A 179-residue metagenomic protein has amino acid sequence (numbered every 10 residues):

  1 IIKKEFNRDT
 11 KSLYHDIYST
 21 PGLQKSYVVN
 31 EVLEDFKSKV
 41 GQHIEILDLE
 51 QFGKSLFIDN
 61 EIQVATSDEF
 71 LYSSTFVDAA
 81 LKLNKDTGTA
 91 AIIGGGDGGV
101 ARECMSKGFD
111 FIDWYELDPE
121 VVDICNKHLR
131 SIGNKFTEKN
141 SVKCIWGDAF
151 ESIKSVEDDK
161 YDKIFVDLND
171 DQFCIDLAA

Functional and structural regions predicted by a protein language model:
I1-K54: N-terminal auxiliary segments of SAM/dcSAM-dependent transferases
I2-I17, K39, V64-A179: The AdoMet/dcAdoMet-binding core of the Class I SAM-like
F57-I58: A general beta-strand register signal
